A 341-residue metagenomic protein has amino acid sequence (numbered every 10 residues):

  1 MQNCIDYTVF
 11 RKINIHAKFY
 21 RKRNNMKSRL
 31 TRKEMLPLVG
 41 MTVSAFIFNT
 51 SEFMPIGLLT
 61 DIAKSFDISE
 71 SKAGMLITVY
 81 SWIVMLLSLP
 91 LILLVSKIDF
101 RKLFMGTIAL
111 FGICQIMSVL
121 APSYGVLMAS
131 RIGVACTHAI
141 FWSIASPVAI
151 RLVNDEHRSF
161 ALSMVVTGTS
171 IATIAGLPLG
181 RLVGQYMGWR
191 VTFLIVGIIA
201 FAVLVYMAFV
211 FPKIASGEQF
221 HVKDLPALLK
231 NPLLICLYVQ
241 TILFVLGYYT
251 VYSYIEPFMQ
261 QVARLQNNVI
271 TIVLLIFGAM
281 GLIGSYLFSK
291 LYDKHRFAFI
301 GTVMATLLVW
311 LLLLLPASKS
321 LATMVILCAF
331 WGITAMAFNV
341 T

Functional and structural regions predicted by a protein language model:
P37-E70, S88-L91, V251-E256: Extracytoplasmic
D67, D99, L120-V126, R264 (+1 more regions): Helix-breaking motifs and short loop linkers at transmembrane-helix boundaries and internal kinks in secondary membrane
L87-D99, G284-R296: Helix-to-loop junctions at the C-terminal end of transmembrane segments in multipass secondary transporters
F104, L127, I300-G301: Primarily marks hydrophobic transmembrane alpha-helices of the MFS/SLC 12-helix fold
C114, G125-G133, A322-F330: Paired small-residue
Y124, S130-G168: Cytoplasmic helix-loop-helix junction between adjacent transmembrane helices in 12-TM secondary transporters
V126, D155-F211, Y254, F258: Helix-loop-helix hairpin linking two adjacent transmembrane segments in secondary transporters
A298-T341: C-terminal transmembrane helical hairpin of 12-TM major facilitator-type secondary transporters
